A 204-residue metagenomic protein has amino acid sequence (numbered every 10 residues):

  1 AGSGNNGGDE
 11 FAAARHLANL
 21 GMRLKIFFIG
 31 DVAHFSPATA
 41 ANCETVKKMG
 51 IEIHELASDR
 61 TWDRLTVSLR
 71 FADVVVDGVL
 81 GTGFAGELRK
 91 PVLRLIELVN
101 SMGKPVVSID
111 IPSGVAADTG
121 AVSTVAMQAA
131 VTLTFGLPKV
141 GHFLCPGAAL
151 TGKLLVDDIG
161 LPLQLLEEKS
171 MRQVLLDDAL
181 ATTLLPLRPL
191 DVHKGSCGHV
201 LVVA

Functional and structural regions predicted by a protein language model:
A1-V74, L80, E87-K90, A148: A cross-family phosphate/adenosyl-ligand binding-site feature
L69-V203: YjeF_N-associated NAD(P)HX repair module
